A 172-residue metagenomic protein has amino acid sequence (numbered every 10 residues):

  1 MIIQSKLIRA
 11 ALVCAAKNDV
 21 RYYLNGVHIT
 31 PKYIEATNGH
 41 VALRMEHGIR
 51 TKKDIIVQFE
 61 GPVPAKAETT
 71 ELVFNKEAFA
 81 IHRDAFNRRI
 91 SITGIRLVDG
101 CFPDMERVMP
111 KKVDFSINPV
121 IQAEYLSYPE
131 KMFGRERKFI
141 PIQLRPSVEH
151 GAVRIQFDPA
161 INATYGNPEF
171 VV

Functional and structural regions predicted by a protein language model:
M1-V172: DNA polymerase processivity clamps
